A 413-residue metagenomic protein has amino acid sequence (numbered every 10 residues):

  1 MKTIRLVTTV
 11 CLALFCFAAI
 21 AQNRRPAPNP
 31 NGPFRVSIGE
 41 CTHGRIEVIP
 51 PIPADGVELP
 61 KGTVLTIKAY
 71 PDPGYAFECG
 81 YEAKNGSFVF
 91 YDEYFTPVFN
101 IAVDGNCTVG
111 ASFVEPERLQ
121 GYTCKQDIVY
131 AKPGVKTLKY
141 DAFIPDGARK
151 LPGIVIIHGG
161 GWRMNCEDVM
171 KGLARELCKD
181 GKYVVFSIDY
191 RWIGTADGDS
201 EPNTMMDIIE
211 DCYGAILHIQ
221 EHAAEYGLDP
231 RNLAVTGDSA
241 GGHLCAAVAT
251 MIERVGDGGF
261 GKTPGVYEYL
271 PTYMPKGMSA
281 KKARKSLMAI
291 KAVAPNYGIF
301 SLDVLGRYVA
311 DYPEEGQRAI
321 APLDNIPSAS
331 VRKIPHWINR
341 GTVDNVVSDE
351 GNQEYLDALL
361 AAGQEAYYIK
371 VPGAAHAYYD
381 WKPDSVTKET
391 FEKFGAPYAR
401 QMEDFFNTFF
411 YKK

Functional and structural regions predicted by a protein language model:
M1-P26: Bacterial Sec-dependent N-terminal signal peptides
R25, E115-K413: Alpha/beta-hydrolase superfamily serine-hydrolase fold, recognizing
P28-E40, Y91-R118, F405: Conserved "repeat-terminator" motif of extracellular CCP/Sushi domains
N29-F34, P60-T66, V135: Short coil/turn motif common to extracellular beta-sandwich-like domains
F34, T42-I52, G86, L228: Small-residue (G/S/T/A) turn/hinge positions that recur once per unit in extracellular repeat modules
I38, G44-I46, I67, F77-G80 (+1 more regions): Extracellular/surface recognition and adhesion modules
I49-Y75, V103: Extracellular modular ligand-binding repeats in secreted and cell-surface proteins
T63-Y94: Surface-exposed interfaces of beta-sheet-rich extracellular modules
